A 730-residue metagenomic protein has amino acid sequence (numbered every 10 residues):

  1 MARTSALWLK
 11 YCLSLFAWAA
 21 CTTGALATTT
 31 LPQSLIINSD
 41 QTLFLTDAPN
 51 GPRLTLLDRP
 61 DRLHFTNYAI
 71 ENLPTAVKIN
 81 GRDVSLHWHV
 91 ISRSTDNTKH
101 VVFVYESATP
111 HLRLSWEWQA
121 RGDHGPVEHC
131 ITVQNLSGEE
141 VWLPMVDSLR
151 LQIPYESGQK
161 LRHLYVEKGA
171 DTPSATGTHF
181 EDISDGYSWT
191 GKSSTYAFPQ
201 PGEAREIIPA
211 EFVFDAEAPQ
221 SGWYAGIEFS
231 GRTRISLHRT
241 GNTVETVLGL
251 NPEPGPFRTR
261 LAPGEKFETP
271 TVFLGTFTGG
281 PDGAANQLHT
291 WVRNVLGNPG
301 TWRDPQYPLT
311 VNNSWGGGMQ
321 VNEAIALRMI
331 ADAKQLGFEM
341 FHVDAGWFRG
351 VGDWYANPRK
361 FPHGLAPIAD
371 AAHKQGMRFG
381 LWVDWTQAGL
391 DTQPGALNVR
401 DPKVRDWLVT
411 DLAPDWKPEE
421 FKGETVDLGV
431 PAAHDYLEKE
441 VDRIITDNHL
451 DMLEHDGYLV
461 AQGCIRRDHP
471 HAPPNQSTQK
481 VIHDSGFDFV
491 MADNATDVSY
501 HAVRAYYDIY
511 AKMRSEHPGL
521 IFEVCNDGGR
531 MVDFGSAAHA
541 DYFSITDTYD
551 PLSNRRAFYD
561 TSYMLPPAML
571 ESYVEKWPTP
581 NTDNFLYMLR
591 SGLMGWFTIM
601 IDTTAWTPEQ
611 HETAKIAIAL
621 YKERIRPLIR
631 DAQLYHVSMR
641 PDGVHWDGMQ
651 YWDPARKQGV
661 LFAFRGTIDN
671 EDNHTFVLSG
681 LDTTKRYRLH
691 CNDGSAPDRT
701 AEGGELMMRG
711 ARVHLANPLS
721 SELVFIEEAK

Functional and structural regions predicted by a protein language model:
T28-T240, G255, R686-R699: Polysaccharide-binding surfaces and accessory modules of carbohydrate-active proteins
Q33, N38-T42, T46, N50 (+6 more regions): Active-site-proximal substrate-binding groove within the catalytic cores of carbohydrate-active enzymes
T259-T278, L719-E727: Short Pro-Gly-centered flexible turn/kink motifs
Y307-L309, G318-M319, W385-R443, D447: Active-site-adjacent "subsite" loops/lids of carbohydrate-active enzymes
T310-E323, G350-H363, E419-E438, V490-V503: The substrate-binding groove and active-site-proximal loops of carbohydrate-active enzymes, especially glycoside
I325-G346: Catalytic domains of carbohydrate-active enzymes, especially glycoside hydrolases
D353-F361, Q387-W416, I465-T478, A537-T546: Aromatic- and acidic-residue-enriched segments that line the glycan-binding/catalytic groove of carbohydrate-active
T700-K730: C-terminal beta-strand-rich structural cap/linker in extracellular carbohydrate-active enzymes
